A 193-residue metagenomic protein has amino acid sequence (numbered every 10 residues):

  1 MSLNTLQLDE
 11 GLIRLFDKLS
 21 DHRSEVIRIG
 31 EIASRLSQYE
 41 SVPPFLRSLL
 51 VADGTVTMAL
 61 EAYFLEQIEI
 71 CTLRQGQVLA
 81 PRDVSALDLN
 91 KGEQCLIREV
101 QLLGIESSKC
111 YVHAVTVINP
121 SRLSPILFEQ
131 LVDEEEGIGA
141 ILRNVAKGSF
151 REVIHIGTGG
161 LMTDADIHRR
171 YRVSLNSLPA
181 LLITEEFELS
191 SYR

Functional and structural regions predicted by a protein language model:
S2-R193: Composition-driven recognition of glycine/serine/threonine/acidic- and proline-rich low-complexity segments and repeats
